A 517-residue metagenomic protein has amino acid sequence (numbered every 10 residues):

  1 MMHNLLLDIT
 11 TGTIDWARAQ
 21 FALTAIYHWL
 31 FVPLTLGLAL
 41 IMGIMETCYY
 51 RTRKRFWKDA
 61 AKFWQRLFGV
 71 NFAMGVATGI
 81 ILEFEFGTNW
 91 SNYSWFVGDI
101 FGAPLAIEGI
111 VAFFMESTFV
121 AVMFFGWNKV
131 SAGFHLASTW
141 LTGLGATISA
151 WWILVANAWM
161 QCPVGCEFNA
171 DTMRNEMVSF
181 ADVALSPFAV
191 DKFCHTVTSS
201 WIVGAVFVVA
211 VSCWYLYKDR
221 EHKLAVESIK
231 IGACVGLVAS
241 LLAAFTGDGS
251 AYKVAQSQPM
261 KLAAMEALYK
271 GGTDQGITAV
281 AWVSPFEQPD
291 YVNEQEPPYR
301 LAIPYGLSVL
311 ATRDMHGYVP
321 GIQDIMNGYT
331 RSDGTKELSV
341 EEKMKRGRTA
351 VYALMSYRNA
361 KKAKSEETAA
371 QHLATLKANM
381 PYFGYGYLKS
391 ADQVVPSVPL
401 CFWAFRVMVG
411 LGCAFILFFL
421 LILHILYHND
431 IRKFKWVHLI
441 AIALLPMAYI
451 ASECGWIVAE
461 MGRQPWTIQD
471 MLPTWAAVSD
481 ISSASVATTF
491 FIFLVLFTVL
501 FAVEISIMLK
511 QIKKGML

Functional and structural regions predicted by a protein language model:
M2-L517: Polytopic transmembrane helical bundles with strong interfacial aromatic enrichment
